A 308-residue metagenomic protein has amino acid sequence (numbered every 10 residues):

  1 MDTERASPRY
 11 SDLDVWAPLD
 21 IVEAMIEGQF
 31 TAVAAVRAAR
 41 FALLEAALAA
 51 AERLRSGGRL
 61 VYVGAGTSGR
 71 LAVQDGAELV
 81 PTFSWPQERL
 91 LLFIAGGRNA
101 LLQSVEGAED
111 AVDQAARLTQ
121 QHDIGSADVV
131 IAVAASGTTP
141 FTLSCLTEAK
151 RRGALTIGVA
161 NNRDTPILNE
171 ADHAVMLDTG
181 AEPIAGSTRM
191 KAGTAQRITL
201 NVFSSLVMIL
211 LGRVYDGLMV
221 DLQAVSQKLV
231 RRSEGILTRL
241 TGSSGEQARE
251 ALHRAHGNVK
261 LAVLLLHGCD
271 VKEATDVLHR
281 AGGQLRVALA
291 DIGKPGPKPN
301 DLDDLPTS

Functional and structural regions predicted by a protein language model:
M1-A35: Cofactor-/ligand-binding subdomain signature composed of acidic, glycine-rich, tryptophan-containing flexible loops
A24-A32, L91-Q103, Y215, H256: Gly-rich Lys/Arg/Thr-decorated short loops/hinges at beta-loop-alpha junctions or inter-strand turns that position
G28-A38, S104, V129-A132: Short, basic, glycine/proline-bearing loop/turn elements
A38-R53: A short, well-structured juxtamembrane/interface segment
R53-L54, A149: A generic structural signal for well-ordered alpha-helical segments
V61-L211: Glycine-rich phosphate-binding loops that contact phosphosugars or nucleotide phosphates
V207-S308: Short, amphipathic alpha-helical interaction segments embedded in low-complexity terminal/linker regions of eukaryotic
